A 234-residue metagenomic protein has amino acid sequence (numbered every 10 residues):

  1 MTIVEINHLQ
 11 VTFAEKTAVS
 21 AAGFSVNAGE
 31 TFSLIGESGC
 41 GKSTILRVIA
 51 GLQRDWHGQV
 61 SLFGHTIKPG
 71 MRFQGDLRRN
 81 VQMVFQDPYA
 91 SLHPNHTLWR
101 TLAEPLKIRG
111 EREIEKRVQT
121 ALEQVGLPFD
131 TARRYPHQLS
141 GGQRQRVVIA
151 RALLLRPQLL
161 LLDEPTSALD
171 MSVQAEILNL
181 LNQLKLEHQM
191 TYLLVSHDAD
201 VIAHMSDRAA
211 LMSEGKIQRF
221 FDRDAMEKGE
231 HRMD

Functional and structural regions predicted by a protein language model:
V4, V19-A21: Conserved structural motif at the start of ABC-family nucleotide-binding domains
I35-E37: The feature captures the beta-strand-to-loop junction immediately N-terminal to the Walker
A50: Helix-to-loop junction immediately C-terminal to a conserved catalytic motif
T66-Q82, H96, R100, I108 (+1 more regions): ABC ATPase NBD coupling module
E115-D130: Conserved ABC ATPase "signature" region
Y135-L139, Q143: Conserved ABC ATPase signature
L154-Q158: A short, proline-enriched helix->beta-strand linker immediately N-terminal to the Walker B motif in ABC-type P-loop
